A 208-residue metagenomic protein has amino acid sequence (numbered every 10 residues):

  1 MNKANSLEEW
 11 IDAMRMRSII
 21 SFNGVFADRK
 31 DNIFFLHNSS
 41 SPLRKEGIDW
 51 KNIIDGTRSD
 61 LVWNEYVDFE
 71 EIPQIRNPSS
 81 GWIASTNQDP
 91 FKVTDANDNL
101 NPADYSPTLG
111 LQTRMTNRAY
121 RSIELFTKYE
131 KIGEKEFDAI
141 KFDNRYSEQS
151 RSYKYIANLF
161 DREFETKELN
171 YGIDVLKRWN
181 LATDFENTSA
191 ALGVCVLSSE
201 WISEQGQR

Functional and structural regions predicted by a protein language model:
M1-M16, S122: Alpha/propeptide regions of enzymes that mature by internal proteolysis
L7-I11, I19-S21, N64-E71: Short alpha-helical segments and helix-capping/turn motifs at coil-helix boundaries
D28-R208: Long, compositionally biased non-active-site segments enriched in small/hydrophobic residues and glycine
